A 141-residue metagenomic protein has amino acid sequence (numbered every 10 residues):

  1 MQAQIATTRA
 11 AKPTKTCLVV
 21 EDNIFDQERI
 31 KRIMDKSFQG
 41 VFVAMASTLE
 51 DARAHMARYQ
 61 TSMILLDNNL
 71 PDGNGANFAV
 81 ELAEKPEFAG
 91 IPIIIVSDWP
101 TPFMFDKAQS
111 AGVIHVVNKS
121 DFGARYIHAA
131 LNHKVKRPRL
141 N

Functional and structural regions predicted by a protein language model:
E21: Conserved acidic carboxylate
I24-L49: Two-component/phosphorelay signaling modules centered on CheY-like receiver
M45-M63: Acidic, metal-coordinating helix/loop segments flanking the phosphotransfer/catalytic sites of two-component signaling
Q60-S62, E87-P92: His-Asp phosphorelay/catalytic-motif detector in bacterial-type signaling
L65-L82: Conserved phosphotransfer microenvironments
G75, K107-H115: As written
F103, S120-L131: C-terminal output helix
